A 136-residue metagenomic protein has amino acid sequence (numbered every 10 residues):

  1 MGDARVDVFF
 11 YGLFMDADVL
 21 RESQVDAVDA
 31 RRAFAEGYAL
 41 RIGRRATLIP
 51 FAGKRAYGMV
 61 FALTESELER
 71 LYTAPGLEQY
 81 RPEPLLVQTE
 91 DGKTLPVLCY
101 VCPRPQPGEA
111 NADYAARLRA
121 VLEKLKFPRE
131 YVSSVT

Functional and structural regions predicted by a protein language model:
G2-T136: Glycine-aromatic micro-motifs
